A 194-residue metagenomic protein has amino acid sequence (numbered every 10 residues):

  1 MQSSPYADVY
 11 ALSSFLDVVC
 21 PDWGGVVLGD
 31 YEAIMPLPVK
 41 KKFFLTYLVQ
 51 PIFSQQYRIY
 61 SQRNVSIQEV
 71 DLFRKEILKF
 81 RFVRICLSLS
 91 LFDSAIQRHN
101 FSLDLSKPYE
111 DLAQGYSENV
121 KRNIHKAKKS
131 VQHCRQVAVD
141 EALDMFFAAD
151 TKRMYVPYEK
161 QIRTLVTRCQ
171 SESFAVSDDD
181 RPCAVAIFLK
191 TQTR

Functional and structural regions predicted by a protein language model:
M1-D30, I34-F44, S88-R194: A conserved beta-strand-loop-helix scaffold within acyl/acetyltransferase catalytic domains
V39-Q97, Q192-R194: Acyl-donor binding region in acyl/amide transferases
